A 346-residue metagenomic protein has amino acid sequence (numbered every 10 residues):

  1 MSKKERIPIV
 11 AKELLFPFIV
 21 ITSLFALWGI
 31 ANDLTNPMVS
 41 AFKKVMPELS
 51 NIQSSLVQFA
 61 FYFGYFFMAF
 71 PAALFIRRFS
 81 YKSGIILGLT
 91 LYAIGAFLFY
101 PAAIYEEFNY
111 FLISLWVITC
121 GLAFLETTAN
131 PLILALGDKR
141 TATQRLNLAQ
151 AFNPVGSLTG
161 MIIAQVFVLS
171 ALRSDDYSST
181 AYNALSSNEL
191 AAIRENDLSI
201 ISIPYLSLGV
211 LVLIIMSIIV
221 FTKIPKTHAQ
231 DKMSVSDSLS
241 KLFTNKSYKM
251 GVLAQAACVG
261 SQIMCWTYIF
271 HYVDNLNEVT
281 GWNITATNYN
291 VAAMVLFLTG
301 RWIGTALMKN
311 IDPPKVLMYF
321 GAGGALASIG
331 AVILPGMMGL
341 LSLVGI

Functional and structural regions predicted by a protein language model:
M1-W28, S240: Cytosolic juxtamembrane N-terminal segment immediately preceding the first transmembrane helix of multi-pass
F16-K44, A129-N130, C265-V273: Extracytoplasmic
T35-V39, G160-A171, K241-V291: Extracytoplasmic gate region of multi-pass secondary transporters
S55-R77, V291-G304: Central cavity-lining transmembrane alpha-helices of secondary-active solute carriers, predominantly the Major
T90-Y105, A322-G336: C-terminal ends and interior cores of transmembrane alpha-helices in multi-pass membrane transporters/permeases
E107-L125, M338-I346: Hydrophobic core of transmembrane alpha-helices in multi-pass small-molecule transporters, especially MFS/SLC-type
L122, T141-D175: Glycine-rich segments within core transmembrane alpha-helices of 12-TM secondary carriers
I311-I346: C-terminal transmembrane helical hairpin of 12-TM major facilitator-type secondary transporters
